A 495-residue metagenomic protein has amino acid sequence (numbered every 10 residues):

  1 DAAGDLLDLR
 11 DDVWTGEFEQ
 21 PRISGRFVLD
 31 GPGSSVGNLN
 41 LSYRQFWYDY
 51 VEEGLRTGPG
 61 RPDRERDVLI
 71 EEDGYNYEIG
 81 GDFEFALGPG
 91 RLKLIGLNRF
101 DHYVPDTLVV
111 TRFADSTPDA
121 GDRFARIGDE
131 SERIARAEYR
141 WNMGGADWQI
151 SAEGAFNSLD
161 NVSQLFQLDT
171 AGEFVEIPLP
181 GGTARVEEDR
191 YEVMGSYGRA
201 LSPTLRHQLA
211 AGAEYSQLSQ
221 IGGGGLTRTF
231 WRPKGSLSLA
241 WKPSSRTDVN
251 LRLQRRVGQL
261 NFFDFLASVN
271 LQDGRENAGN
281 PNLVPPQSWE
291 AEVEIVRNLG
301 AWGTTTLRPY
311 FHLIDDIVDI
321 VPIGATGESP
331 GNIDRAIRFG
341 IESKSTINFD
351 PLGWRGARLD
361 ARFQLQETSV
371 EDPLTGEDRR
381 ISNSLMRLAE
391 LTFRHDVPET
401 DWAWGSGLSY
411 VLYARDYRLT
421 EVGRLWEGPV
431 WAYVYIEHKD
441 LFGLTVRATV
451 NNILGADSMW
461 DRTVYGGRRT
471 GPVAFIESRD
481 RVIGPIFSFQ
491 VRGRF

Functional and structural regions predicted by a protein language model:
D1, L7-V51, L69-K93, L97-R99 (+1 more regions): Transmembrane beta-barrel wall of Gram-negative outer-membrane proteins
D1-A2, R44-F46, V51-R56, L97-F113 (+5 more regions): Surface-exposed extracellular loop regions of Gram-negative outer-membrane beta-barrel proteins
D1-D8, Y50-R64, L69, V104-F113 (+8 more regions): Outer-membrane beta-barrel translocator domains and adjoining extracellular loop/strand segments of Gram-negative
D30-V36, A86-R91, W141-D147, L201-L205 (+6 more regions): Short loop/turn motifs that connect adjacent beta-strands in outer-membrane beta-barrel proteins
G74, G128, A184-E188, V257-I314 (+3 more regions): Outer-membrane beta-barrel signature, preferentially recognizing the C-terminal barrel domain of Gram-negative
H102, S158-D160, Q217, W241 (+6 more regions): Surface-exposed extracellular loop regions of Gram-negative outer-membrane beta-barrel proteins, predominantly
S216, P309-L313, G331-R418: Gram-negative outer-membrane beta-barrel transporters
A357-R358, I381-F495: Conserved C-terminal beta-signal and adjacent last beta-strands/turns of outer-membrane beta-barrel proteins
